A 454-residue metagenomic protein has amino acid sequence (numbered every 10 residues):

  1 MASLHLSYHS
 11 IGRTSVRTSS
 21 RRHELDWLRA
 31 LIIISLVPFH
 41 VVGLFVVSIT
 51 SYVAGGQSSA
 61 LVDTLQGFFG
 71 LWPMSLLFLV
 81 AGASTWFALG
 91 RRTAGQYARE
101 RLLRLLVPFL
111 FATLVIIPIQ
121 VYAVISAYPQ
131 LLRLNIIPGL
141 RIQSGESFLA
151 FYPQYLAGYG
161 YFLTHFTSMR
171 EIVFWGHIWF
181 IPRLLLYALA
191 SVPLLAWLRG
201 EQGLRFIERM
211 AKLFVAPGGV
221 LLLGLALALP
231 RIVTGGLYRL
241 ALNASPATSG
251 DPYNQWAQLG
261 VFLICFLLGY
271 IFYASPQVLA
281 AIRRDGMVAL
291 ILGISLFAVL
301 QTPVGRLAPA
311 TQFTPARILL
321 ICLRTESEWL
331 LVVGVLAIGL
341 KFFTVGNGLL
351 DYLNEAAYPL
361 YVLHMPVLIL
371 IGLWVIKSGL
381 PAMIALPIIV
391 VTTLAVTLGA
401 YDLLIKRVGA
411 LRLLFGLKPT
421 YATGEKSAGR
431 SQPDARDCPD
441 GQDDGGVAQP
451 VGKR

Functional and structural regions predicted by a protein language model:
M1-D251, K377-R454: Membrane-cytosol interface segments of multi-pass membrane proteins, especially ER/Golgi lipid-handling enzymes
R21-R22, G95-Q96, E208-R209, S275-D285 (+1 more regions): Membrane-interface helix-boundary motifs at transmembrane edges
S35-P38, R183, P217-R231, V261-I264 (+3 more regions): Alpha-helical transmembrane segments of multi-pass integral membrane proteins
W72-L77, I178-L186, W256-L267, C322-L330 (+2 more regions): Membrane-embedded alpha-helical segments of multi-pass membrane proteins, especially the transmembrane helices
A81-G82, L186, A190-L194, I264-V278 (+3 more regions): Transmembrane alpha-helical segments
R101-F109, D285-I294, L360: Junctions where cytoplasmic loops transition into the N-terminal start of transmembrane alpha-helices in multi-pass
A112, L263, G293-V408: Alpha-helical transmembrane segments of multi-pass integral membrane proteins
L213, A280-V288, M383: Membrane-interfacial entry segments at the cytosolic side of transmembrane helices
